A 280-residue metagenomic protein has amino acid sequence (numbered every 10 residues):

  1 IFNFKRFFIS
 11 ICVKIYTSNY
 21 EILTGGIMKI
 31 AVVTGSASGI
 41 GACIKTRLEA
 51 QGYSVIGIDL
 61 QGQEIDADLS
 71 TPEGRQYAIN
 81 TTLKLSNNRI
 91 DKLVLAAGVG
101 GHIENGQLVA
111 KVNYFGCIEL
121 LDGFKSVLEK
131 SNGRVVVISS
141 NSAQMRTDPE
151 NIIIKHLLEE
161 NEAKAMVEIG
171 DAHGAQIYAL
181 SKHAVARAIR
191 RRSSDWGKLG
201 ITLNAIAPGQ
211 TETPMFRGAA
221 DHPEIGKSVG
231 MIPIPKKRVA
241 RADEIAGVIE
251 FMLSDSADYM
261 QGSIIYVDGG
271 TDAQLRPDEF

Functional and structural regions predicted by a protein language model:
M28-I56: Canonical Rossmann dinucleotide-binding motif of NAD(H)/NADP(H)-dependent dehydrogenases/reductases, specifically
L60-G74: Rossmann-fold cofactor-recognition segment
V99-I103, S131-K198, Q210: Catalytic loop of short-chain dehydrogenase/reductase
E119, I177-Y178, H183-A186, A205 (+4 more regions): C-terminal helical subdomain
D148-L158, T211-P233, Q274-F280: A glycine/serine/threonine-rich, flexible loop-to-helix segment that serves as the NAD(P) cofactor-binding "lid"
G197, T202, M260-G262: Short, small/polar-rich loop/turn modules that mediate ligand/substrate recognition or access, typified
Q261-F280: Short C-terminal tail/terminal secondary-structure segment of NAD(P)H-dependent dehydrogenase/reductase domains
